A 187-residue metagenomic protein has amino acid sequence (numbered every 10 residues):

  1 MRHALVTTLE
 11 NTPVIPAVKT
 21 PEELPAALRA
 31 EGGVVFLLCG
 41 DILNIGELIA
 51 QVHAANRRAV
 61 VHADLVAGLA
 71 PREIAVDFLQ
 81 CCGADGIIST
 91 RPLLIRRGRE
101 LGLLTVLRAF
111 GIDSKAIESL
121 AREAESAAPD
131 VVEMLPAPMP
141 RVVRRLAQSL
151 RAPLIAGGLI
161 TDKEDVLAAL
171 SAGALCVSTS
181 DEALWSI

Functional and structural regions predicted by a protein language model:
M1-V61, A67-L69, G83: Conserved N-terminal beta1-alpha1 strand-loop-helix module at the mouth
P13-P16, V35-L37, A59-A63, I87-S89 (+4 more regions): Hydrophobic faces of well-ordered beta-strands that scaffold small-molecule active sites in alpha/beta enzyme cores
A17-L28, P71-F78, S114-E125, D162-V166: Short, acidic/polar
A27, R91, V132, A169: Conserved, mostly hydrophobic/aromatic
A30, C82, L101, S126-A127 (+2 more regions): Structural motif
V35-C39, L93-L94, P136-V142, G158-I187: Glycine-rich phosphate-binding active-site loops on the catalytic face of alpha/beta enzymes
I45-L65, E73-I74, C81-C82, P92 (+2 more regions): Alpha-helix-loop-beta-strand connector modules within alpha/beta enzyme cores
L104-V142: Glycine/Thr-rich beta-alpha phosphate-binding loop at enzyme active sites
